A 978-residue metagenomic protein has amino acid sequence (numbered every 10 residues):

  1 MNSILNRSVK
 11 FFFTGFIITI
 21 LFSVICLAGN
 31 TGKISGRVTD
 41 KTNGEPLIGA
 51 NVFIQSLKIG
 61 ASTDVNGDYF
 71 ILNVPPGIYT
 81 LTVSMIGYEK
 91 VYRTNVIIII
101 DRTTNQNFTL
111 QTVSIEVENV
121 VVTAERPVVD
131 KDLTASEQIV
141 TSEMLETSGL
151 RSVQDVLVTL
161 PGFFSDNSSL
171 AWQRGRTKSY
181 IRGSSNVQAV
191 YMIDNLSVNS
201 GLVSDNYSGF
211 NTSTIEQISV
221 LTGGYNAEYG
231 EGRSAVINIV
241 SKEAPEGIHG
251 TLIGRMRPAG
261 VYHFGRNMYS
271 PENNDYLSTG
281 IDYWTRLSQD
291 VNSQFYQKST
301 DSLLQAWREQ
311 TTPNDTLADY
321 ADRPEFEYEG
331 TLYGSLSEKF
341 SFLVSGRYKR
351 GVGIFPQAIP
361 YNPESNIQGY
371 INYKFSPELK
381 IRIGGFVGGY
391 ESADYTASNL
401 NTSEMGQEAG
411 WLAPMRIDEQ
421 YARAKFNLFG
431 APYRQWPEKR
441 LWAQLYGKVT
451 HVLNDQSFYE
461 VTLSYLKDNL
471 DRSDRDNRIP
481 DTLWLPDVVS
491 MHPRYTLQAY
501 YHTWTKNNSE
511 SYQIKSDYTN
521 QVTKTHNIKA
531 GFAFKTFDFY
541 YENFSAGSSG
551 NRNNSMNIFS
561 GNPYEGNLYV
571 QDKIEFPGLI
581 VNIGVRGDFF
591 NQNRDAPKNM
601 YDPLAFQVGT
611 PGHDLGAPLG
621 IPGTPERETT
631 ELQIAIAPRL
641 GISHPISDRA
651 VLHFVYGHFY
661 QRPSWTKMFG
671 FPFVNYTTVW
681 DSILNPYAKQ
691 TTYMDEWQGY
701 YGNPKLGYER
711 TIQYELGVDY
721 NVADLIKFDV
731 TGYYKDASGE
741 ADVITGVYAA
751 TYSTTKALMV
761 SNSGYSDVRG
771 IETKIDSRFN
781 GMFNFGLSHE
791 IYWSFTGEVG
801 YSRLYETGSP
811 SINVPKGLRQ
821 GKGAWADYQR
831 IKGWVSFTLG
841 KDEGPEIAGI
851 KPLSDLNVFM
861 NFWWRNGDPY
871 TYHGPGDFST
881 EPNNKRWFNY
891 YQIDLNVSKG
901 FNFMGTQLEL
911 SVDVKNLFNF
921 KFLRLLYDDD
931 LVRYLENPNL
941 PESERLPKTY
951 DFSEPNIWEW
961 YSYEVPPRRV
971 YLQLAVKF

Functional and structural regions predicted by a protein language model:
C26-N119, T123, F164: Periplasm-facing N-terminal accessory domains of Gram-negative outer-membrane beta-barrel systems
E89, V96-N105, N119-N226, E231-V236 (+3 more regions): Periplasmic N-terminal accessory/gating domains of Gram-negative outer-membrane beta-barrel systems
S200, T214-E216, A227-V236, E243-P356 (+2 more regions): Outer-membrane beta-barrel translocator/receptor signature
G265, F785, I850-G876, G900-F978: C-terminal beta-signal and adjacent terminal beta-strands/loops of Gram-negative outer-membrane beta-barrel proteins
T311-E408, A413, W436-Y459: Transmembrane beta-barrel wall of Gram-negative outer-membrane proteins
E460, S464, P645, H653 (+3 more regions): Membrane-embedded beta-barrel scaffold of Gram-negative outer-membrane proteins
Y501, T525-D648, P663-S664, I683 (+1 more regions): Signature of Gram-negative outer-membrane beta-barrel scaffolds
K727-Y872, Q973-A975: Gram-negative outer-membrane beta-barrel transporters
